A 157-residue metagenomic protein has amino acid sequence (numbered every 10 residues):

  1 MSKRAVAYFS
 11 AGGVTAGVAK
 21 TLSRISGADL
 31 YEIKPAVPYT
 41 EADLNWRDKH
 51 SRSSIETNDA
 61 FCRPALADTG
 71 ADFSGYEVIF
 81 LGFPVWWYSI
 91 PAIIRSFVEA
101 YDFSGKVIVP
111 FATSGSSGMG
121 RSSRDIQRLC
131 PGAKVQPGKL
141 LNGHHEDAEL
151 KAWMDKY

Functional and structural regions predicted by a protein language model:
M1-L81, Y88-I90, R95, E99 (+1 more regions): N-terminal beta1-alpha1-beta2 submodule of the flavodoxin-like/Rossmannoid cofactor-binding fold
A11-G12, P84-W86, G115-S116, G143: Short beta->alpha junction loops/turns
S53, K106-V107: P-loop/Walker A phosphate-binding loop and immediately adjacent motor/lid segment at beta-alpha junctions
F73-S74, E99-G105, R128-C130: Short, conserved loop/helix-junction motifs that constitute active-site signature segments in enzyme catalytic cores
L81-G82, P110: Redox-cofactor binding/interface segments in oxidoreductases and associated redox assembly factors
V109-H145: Short, glycine-/small-residue-rich phosphate/pyrophosphate-handling segment
